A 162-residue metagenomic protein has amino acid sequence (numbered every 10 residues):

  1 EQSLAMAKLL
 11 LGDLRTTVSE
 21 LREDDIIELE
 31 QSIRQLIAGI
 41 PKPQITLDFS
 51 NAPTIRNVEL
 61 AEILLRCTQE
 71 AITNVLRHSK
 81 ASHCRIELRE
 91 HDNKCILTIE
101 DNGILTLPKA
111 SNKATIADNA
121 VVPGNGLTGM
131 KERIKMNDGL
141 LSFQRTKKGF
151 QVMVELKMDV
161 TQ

Functional and structural regions predicted by a protein language model:
E1-T46, S82-R85, R89-H91, I96: DHp/HisKA dimerization-phosphotransfer hairpin of two-component histidine kinases
I26-I63, T68, I72, L76 (+1 more regions): Helix-loop-beta hinge of the Bergerat
L76-R85, T146: Short connector loops in the HATPase_c
L88-E90, F143, V154: Conserved catalytic core of two-component histidine kinases
K94, I104-L105, T146-M153: Glycine-rich nucleotide-binding loop
D101: Acidic ATP/Mg2+-coordinating residue in the GHKL
N112-Q151: ATP phosphate-binding glycine-rich loop and adjacent ATP-lid/helix-beta elements within ATP-binding kinase/ATPase
V154-V160: C-terminal beta-strand of the catalytic ATP-binding
